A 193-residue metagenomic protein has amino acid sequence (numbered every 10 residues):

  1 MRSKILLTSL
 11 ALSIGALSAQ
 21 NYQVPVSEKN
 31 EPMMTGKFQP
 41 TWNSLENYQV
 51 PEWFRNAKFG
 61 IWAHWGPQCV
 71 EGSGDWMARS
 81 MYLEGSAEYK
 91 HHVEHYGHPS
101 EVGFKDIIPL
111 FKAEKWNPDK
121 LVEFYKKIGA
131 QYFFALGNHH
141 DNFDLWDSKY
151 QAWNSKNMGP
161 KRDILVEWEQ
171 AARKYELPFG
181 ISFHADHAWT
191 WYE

Functional and structural regions predicted by a protein language model:
M1-Y22: Bacterial Sec-dependent N-terminal signal peptides
Q20-E193: Mature catalytic domains of secreted/periplasmic carbohydrate-active enzymes
